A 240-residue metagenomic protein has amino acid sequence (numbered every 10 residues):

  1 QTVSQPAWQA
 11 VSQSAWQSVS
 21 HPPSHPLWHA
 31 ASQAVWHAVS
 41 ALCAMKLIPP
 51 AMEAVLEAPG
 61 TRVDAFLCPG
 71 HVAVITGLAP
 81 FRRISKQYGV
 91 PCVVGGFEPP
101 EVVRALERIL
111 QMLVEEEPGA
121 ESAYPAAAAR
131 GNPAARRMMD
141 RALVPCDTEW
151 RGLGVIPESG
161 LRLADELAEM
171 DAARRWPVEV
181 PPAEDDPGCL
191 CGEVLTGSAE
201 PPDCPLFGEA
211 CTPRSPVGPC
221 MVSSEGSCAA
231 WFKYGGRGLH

Functional and structural regions predicted by a protein language model:
Q1, S14, A44-L47, P69-V72 (+4 more regions): Fold-independent oxyanion-binding glycine-rich loops and adjacent beta-strand/coil segments at enzyme active sites
Q1, S14, P26, Q33-P69: Active-site histidine-anchored catalytic micro-motif
S4-H25, H29-S32: Intrinsically disordered, low-complexity repeat regions of secreted/extracellular protein precursors
A34-W36, L56-F66, R83-Q87, P181-A183 (+3 more regions): Solvent-exposed alpha-helices and their adjacent loops that cap or buttress functional pockets in soluble metabolic
L42-A44, G60-A126: A conserved active-site cap/scaffold subdomain adjacent to cofactor or substrate pockets
M52-E53, L78-S85, P100-Q111, R136-D140 (+3 more regions): Predominant activation on well-ordered alpha-helical scaffold segments within soluble catalytic domains
R104-E193: Internal helical hairpin/lid segments
E179-G236: Cysteine-cluster motifs in flexible loop/terminal segments that predominantly coordinate metals
